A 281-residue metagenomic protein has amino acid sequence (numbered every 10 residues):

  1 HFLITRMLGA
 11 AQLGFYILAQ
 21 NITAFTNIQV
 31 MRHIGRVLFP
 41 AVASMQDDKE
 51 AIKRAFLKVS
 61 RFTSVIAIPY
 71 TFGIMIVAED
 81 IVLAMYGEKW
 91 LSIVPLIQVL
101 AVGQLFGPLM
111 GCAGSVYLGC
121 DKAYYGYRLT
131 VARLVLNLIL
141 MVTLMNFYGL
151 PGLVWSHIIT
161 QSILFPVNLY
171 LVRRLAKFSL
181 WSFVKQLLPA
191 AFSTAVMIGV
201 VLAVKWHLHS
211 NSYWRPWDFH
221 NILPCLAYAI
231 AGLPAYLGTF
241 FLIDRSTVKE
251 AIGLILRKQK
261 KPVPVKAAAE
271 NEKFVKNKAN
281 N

Functional and structural regions predicted by a protein language model:
F2-A24, K53-R54, K89-I97, C225-Y228: Interfacial/gating helices of multi-pass transporter permease domains
T5, E79-L91, W206-D218: Membrane-interface helix termini and inter-helical loops of multi-pass transporters
M7-A10, M45-Q46, G119-C120, F147: Helix-loop interface residues and adjacent transmembrane-helix termini in multi-pass membrane transporters, primarily
A19, T23-A67, G114-G119: Helix-loop junctions and terminal segments of transmembrane helices in multi-pass membrane transport/translocation
Q20-T23, G35, P95-M145, L150-R174 (+1 more regions): Short runs within selected transmembrane alpha-helices of multi-pass transporters and secretion channels
L38, C112-V116, T143, I158-S210 (+1 more regions): C-terminal transmembrane helix end/exit motif
R54-P108, L138-V142, N146, A195 (+2 more regions): Alpha-helical transmembrane segments of multi-pass membrane transport and lipid-handling proteins
F178-L180, L202-N281: Membrane-proximal transmembrane or re-entrant/amphipathic helices at the cytosolic face
